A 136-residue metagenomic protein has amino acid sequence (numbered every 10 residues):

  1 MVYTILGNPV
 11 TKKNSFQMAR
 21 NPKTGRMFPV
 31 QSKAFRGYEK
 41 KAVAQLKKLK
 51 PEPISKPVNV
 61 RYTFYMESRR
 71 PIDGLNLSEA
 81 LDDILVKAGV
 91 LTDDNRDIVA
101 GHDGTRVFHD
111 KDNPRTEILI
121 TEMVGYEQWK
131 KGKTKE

Functional and structural regions predicted by a protein language model:
M1-E136: Acidic, proline/glycine-enriched N-terminal capping motif
